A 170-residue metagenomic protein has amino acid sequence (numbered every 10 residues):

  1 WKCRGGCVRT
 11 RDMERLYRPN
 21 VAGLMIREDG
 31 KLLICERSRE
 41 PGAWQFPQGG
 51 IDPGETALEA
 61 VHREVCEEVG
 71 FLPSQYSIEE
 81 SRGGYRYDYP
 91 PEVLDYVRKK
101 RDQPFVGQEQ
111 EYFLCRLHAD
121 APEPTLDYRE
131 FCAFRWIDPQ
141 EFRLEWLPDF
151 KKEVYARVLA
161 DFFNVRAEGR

Functional and structural regions predicted by a protein language model:
G5-G6: Residue-identity detector for glycine
R9-L32, P53: Conserved N-terminal beta-strand and adjoining loop/helix that marks the start of the Nudix/MutT-like hydrolase domain
E40-G42: A conserved beta-turn-beta hairpin within the catalytic core of GNAT-like acetyltransferases that forms part
Q45-Q48: A short gly/proline-enriched turn/hairpin at secondary-structure junctions
I51-D149: Unchanged
L144-R170: Charged phosphate-binding loop/patch that engages nucleotide di/tri-phosphates or the phosphate backbone of nucleic
